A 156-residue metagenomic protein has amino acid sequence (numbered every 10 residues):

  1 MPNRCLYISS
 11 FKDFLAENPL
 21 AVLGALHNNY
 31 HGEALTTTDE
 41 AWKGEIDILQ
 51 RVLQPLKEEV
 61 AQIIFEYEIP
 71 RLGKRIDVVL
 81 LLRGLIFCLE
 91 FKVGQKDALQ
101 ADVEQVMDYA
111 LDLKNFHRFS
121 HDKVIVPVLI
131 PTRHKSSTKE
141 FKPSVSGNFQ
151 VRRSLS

Functional and structural regions predicted by a protein language model:
M1-S156: Accessory nucleic-acid engagement/destabilization modules that flank
